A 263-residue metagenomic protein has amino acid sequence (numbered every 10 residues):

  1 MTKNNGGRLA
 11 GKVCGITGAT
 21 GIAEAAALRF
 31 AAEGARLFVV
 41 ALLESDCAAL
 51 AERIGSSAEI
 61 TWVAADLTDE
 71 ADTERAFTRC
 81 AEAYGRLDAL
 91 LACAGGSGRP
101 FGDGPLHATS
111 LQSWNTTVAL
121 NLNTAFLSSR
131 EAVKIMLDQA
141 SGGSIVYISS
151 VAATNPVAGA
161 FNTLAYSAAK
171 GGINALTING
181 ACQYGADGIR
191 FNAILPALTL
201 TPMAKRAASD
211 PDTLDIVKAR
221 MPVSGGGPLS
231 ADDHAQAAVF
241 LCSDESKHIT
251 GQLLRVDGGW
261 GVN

Functional and structural regions predicted by a protein language model:
T2-N4, D103, V239, T250-N263: Short C-terminal tail/terminal secondary-structure segment of NAD(P)H-dependent dehydrogenase/reductase domains
N4-F38: Canonical Rossmann dinucleotide-binding motif of NAD(H)/NADP(H)-dependent dehydrogenases/reductases, specifically
L91, G185, R190, I249-G251: Short, small/polar-rich loop/turn modules that mediate ligand/substrate recognition or access, typified
G96-S97, V146-G172, T177-I178, C182-A186 (+1 more regions): Catalytic loop of short-chain dehydrogenase/reductase
F101-L106, S110-V118, V217: Substrate-binding pocket helix/loop in short-chain dehydrogenase/reductase
K134, C182-A186, K247: Alpha-helical segment proximal to the catalytic Tyr-Lys
P222-H234: A conserved structural motif in NAD(P)-dependent oxidoreductases
